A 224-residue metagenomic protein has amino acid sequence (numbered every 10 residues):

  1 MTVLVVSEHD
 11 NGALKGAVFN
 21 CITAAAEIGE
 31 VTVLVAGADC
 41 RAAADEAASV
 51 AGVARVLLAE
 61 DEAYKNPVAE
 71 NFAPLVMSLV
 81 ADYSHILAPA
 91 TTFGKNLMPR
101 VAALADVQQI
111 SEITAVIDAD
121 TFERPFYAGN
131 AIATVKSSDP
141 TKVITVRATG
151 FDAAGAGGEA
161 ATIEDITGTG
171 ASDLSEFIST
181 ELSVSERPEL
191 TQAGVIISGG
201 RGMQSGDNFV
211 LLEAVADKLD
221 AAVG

Functional and structural regions predicted by a protein language model:
M1-G224: N-terminal glycine-rich FAD/FM-binding segment characteristic of electron-transfer flavoproteins
